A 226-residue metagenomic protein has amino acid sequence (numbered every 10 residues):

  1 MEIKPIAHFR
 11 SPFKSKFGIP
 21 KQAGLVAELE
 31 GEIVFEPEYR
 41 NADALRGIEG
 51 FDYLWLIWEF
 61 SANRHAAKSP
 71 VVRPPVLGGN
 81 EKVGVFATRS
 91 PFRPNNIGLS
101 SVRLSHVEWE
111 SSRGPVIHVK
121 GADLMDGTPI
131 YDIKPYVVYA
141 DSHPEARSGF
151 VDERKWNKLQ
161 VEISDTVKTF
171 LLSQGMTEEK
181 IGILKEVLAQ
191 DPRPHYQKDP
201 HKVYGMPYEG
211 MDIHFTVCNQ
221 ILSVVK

Functional and structural regions predicted by a protein language model:
M1-A42, I48-G50, V138-E186, H195 (+1 more regions): Arg/Lys-rich, positively charged N-terminal/basic patches that mediate binding to nucleic acids
M1-P5, F92-V102, E209: Short coil-to-beta-strand transition motifs
H8, S100-S105, H118, P129: Residues located in well-ordered beta-strands
K14, V107-G114: Short, conserved beta-turn/loop elements at beta-strand boundaries and strand-helix junctions
R46-G98, Y196-P200: Active-site-adjacent substructure of cysteine-protease-like catalytic cores
I117-V151: Flexible glycine-rich active-site/ligand-binding loops centered on an Asp-His dyad
D199-N219: Basic/aromatic recognition patch in beta-strand/loop cores that engages polyanionic ligands
C218-K226: Enriched for short, Lys/Arg-rich terminal
